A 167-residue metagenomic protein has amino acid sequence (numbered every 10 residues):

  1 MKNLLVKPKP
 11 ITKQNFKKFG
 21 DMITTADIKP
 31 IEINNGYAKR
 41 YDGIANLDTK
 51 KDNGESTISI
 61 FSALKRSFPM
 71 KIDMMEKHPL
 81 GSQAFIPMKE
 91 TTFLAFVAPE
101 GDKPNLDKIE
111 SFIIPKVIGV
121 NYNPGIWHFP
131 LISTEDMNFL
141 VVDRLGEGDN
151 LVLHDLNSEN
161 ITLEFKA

Functional and structural regions predicted by a protein language model:
M1-S111, R144-L156, T162-A167: Non-catalytic, conserved peripheral segments adjacent to functional cores
G81, I118, E135: Residues that flank catalytic or metal-binding motifs in active/ligand-binding sites
I113-W127, I132: Conserved metal-binding segment of the jelly-roll/cupin
I126-L156: A short beta-strand-loop micro-motif that forms or neighbors metal/cofactor- and ligand-binding patches at active-site
